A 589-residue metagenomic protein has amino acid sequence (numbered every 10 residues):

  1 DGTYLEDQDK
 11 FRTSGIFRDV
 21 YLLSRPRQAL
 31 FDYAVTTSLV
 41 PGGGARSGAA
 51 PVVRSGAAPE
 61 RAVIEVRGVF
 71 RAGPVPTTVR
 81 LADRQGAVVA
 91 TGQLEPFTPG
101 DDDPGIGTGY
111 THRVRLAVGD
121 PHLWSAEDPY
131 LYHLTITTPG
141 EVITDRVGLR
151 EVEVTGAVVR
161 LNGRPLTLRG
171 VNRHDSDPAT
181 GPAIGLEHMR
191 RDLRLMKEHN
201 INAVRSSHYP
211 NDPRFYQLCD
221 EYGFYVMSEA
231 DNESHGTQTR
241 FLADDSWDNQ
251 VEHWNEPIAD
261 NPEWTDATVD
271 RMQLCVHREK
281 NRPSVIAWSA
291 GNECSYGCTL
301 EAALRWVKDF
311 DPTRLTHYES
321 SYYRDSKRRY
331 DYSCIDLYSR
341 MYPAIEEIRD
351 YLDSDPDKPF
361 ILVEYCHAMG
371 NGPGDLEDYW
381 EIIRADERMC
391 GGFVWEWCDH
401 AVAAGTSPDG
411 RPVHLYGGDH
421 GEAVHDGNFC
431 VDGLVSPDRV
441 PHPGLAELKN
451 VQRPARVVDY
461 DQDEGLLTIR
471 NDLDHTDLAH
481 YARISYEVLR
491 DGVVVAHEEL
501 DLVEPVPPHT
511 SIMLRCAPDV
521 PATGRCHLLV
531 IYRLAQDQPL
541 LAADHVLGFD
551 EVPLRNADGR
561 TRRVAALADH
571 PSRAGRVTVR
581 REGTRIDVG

Functional and structural regions predicted by a protein language model:
D1-L218, Y222-V226, R271-M272, I286-A287 (+3 more regions): Secreted/periplasmic carbohydrate-active enzymes, especially glycoside hydrolases
L193-M196, A203-L434: Substrate-binding/catalytic cleft of secreted carbohydrate-active enzymes, primarily glycoside hydrolases
